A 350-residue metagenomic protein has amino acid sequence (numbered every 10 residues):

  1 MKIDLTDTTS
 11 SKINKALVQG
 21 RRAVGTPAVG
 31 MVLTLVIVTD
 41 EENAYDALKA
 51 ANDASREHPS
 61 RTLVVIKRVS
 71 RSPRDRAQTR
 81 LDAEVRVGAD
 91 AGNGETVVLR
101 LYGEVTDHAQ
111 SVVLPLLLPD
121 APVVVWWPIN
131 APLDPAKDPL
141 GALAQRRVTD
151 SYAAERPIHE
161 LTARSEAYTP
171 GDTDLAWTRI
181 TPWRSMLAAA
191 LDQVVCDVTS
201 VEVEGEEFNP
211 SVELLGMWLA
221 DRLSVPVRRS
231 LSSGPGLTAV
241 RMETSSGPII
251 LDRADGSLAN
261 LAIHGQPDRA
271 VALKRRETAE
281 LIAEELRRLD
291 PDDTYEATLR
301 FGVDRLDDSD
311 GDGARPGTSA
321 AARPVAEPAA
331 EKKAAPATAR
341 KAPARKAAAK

Functional and structural regions predicted by a protein language model:
M1-L117: An N-terminal, globular interaction/scaffold subdomain
M1-V29, R80, D174-L191, A283 (+1 more regions): Short N-terminal or domain-adjacent regulatory/targeting segments
P27, A83-R86, D90-N93, A154 (+2 more regions): Extended, compositionally simple fibrous regions characteristic of intermediate-filament-like scaffolds
E41-A44, E104-D107, I129-L133, G205-E213: Gly/Ser/Thr-rich loops at beta-strand to alpha-helix junctions that form or flank small-molecule/cofactor-binding
E95-A188: Internal, hydrophobic cores of structured domains that mediate oligomerization or house catalytic pockets within large
A154, I158-G247: A contiguous, surface-oriented mixed alpha/beta subdomain in the mid-to-C-terminal portion of proteins that forms
T244-A297: A recognition module on extended beta-rich or small alphabeta surfaces enriched in W/G with H and D/E
T318-K350: Intrinsically disordered, polybasic Lys/Arg-rich low-complexity tracts
